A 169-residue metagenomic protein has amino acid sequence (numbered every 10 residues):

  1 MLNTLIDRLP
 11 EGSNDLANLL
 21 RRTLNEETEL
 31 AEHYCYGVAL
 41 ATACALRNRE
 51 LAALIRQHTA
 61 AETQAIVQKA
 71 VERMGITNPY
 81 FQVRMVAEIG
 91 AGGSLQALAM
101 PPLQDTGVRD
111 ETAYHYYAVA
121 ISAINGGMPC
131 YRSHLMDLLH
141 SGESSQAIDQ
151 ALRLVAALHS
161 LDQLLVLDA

Functional and structural regions predicted by a protein language model:
M1-A169: Hydrophobic alpha-helical segments
